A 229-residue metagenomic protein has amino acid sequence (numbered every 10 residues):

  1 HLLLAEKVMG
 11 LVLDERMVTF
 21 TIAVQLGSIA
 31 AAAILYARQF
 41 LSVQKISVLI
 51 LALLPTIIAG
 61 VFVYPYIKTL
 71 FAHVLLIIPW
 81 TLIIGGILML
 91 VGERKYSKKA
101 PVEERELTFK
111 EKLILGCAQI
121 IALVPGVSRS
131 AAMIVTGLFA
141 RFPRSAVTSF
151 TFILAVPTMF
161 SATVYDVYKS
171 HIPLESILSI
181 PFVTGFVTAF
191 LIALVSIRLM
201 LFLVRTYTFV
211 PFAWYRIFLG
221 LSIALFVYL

Functional and structural regions predicted by a protein language model:
H1-L229: Multi-pass membrane proteins that catalyze or facilitate reactions on polyprenyl-/lipid-phosphate substrates and their
